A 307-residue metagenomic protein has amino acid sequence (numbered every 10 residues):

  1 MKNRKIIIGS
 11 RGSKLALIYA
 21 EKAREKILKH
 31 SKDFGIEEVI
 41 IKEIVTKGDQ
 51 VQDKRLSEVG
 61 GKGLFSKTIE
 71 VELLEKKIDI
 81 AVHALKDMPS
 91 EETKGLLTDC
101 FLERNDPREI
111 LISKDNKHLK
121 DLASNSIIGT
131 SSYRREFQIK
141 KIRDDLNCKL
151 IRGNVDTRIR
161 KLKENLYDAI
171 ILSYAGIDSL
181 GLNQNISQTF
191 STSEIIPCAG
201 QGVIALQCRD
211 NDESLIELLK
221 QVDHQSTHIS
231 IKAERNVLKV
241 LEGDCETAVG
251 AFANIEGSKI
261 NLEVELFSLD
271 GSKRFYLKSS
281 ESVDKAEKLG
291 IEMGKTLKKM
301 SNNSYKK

Functional and structural regions predicted by a protein language model:
K2-V51, E58, S66, K141-K307: Small-molecule-sensing regulatory modules
I7-G9, K42, A81, D99 (+1 more regions): Short, well-ordered beta-strand segments
D53-D79: Short, structured active-site "lid" loops
I78-V82, D168-A169: Short, Asp-centered acidic motifs that coordinate Mg2+ and/or phosphate in catalytic or ligand-binding sites
L85-K86, K94-L146: A conserved helix-loop-strand patch within extracytoplasmic ligand-binding domains of the periplasmic binding
L85-M88, A175-I177: Short glycine-rich anion-binding loops that position phosphate/pyrophosphate groups of nucleotides and phosphorylated
